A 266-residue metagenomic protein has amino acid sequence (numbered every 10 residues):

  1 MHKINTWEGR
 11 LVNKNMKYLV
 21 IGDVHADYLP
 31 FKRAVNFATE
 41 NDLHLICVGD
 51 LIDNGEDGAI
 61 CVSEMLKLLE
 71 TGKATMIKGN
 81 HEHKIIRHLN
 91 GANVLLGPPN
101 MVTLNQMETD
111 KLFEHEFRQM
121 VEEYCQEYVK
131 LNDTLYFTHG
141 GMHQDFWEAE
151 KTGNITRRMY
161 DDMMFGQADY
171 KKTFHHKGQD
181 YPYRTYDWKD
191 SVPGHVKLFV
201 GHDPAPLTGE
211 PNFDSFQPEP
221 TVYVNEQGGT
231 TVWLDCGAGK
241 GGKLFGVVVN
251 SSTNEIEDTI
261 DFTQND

Functional and structural regions predicted by a protein language model:
M1-E64, A74: N-terminal active-site segment of His-dependent metallophosphoesterases
N5-N13, V20-I21, L69, V94-L95 (+7 more regions): Catalytic phosphate/metal-binding cores of nucleic-acid and nucleotide-processing enzymes, i.e., regions that mediate
K17-H25, L135-G141, V232-L234: Active-site-proximal beta-strand elements of phosphoester/diester hydrolases
V20, L45-C47, M76-I77, Y136 (+2 more regions): Residue-level marker for buried hydrophobic side chains located in beta-strands that build the well-ordered beta-sheet
D23, D50, G79-N80, T103 (+4 more regions): Divalent metal-coordination and catalytic microenvironments
H25-L29, D53-E56, E82-I86, Q144-D145 (+3 more regions): Active-site environment of divalent metal-dependent phosphoester hydrolases
N54-F137, H143-Q144, A149-D169: Active-site neighborhood of divalent metal-dependent phosphoester bond hydrolases
E219-D266: Binuclear metal-dependent phosphoesterase catalytic core
